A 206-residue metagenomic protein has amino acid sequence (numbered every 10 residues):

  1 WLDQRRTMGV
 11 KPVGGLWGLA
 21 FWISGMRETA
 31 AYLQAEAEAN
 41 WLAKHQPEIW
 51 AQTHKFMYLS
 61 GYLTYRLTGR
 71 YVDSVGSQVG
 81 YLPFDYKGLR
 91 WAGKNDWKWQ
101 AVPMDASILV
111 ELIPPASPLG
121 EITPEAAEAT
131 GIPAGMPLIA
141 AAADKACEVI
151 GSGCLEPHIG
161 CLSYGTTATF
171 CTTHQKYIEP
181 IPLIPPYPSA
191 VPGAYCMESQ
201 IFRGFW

Functional and structural regions predicted by a protein language model:
W1-W206: Glycine-rich phosphate-binding/catalytic subdomain of phosphoryl-transfer and nucleotide/sugar-phosphate-processing
